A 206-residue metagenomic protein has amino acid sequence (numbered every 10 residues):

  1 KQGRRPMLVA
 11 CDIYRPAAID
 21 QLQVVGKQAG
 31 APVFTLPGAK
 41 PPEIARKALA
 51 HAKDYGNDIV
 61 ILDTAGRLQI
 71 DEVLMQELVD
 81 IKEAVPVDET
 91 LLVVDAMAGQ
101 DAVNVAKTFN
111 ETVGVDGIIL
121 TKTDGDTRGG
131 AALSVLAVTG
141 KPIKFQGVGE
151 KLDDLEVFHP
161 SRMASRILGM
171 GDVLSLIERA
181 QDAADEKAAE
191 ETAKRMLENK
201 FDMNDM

Functional and structural regions predicted by a protein language model:
K1, I19, D101-V105: Short, composition-biased local secondary-structure segments
K1-M7, G140: Post-Walker A helix-loop "phosphate-sensing" segment adjacent to the P-loop in P-loop NTPases
P6-A18, Q28-V85: Switch II (G3) loop of P-loop NTPases
Q21-V24: Structural and coupling elements of P-loop NTPases
R46-A48, N57, Q69, M75-E83 (+1 more regions): Conserved phosphate-handling catalytic cores of large alpha/beta enzymes
